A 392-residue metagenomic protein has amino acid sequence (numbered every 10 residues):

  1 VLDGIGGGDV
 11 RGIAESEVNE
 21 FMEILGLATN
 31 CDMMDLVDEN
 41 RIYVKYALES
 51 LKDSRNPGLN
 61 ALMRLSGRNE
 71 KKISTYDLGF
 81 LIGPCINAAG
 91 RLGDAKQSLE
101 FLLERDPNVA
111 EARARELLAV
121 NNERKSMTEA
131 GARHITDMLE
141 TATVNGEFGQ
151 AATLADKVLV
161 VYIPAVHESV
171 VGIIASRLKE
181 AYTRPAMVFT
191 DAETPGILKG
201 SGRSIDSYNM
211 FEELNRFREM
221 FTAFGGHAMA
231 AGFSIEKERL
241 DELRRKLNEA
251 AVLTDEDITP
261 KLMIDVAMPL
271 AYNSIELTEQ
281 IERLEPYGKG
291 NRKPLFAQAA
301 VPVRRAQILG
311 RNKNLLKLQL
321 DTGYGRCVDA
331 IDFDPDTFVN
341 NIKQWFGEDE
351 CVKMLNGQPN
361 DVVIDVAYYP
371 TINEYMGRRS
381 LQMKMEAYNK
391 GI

Functional and structural regions predicted by a protein language model:
V1-G4, A250: Mid-sequence acidic-hydrophobic segments that form the walls of catalytic/ligand-binding cavities or oligomerization
D3-R239, A267: Hydrophobic helix-and-loop "lid/oligomerization" segment in the mid-to-C-terminal part of catalytic domains
P107-R115, V120-V161, T194-G196, N215-I392: Mid-to-C-terminal polyanion-binding domains and interfaces
